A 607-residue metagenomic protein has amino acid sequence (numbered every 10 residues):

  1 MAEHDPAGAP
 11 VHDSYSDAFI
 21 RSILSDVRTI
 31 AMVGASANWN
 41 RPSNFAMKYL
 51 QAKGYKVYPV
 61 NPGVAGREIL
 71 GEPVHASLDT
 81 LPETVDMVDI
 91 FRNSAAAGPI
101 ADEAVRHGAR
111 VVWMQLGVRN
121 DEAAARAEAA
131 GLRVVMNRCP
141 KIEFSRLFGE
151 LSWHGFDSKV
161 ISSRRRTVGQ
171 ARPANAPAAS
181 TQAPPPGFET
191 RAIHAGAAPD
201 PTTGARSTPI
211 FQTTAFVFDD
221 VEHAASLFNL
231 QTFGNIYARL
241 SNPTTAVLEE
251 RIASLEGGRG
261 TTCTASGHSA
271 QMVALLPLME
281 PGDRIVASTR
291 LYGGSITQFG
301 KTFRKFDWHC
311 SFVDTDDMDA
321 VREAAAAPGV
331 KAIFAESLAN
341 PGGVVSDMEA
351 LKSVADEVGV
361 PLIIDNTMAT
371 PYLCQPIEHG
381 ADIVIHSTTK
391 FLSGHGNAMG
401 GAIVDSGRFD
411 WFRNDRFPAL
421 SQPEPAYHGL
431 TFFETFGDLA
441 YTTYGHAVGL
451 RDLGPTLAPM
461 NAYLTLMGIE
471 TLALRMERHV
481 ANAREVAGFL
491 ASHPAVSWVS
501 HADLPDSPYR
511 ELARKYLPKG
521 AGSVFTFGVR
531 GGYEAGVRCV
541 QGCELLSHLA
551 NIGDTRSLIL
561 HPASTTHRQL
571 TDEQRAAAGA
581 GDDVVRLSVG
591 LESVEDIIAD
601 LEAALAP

Functional and structural regions predicted by a protein language model:
N40, K48-E68: NAD(P)-binding Rossmann-fold cofactor-contacting core
A104-A127, G359-N366: ADP-ribose/adenylate-binding Rossmann-like module
L116-K141, T370-Q375: Rossmann-fold NAD(P)-binding glycine/threonine-rich loop
P177-N242, E250: N-terminal "arm"/small-domain region of PLP-dependent enzymes with the aminotransferase-like
S180-P185, A192-H194, A198-P201, T261-S492: Conserved PLP-enzyme active-site core in the AAT-like
D220-M272, G294-T302: Conserved N-terminal alpha-helix of the aminotransferase class I/II PLP-enzyme fold
G300, C310-S311, K331, R475 (+2 more regions): PLP-dependent enzyme catalytic core of the Aspartate aminotransferase-like
L453-T456, M460-A462, M467, T471 (+3 more regions): Conserved small-domain helix->loop->beta segment predominantly found in fold-type I
